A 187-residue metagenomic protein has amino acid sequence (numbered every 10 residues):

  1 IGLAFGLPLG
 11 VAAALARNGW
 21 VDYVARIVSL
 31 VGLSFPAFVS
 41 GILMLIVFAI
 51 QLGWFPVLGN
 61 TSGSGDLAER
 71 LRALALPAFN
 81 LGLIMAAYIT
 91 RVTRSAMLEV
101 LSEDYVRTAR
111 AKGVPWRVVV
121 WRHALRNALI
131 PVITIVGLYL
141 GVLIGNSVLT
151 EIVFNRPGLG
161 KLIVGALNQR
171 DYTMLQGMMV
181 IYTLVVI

Functional and structural regions predicted by a protein language model:
I1-V21, A37, I50, S64-I187: Alpha-helical transmembrane segments of integral membrane proteins, especially multi-pass inner/plasma-membrane
D22-L45, L76-P77: Pore- or pathway-lining transmembrane helices of multi-pass membrane proteins that form conduits for solutes/ions
I27, V31, V57-L58, M178-M179 (+1 more regions): Juxtamembrane helix-loop transition sites at the ends of transmembrane segments in multi-pass membrane proteins
A37-G65: Extracellular/periplasmic helix-loop junction at the C-terminal end of a transmembrane helix in multi-pass membrane
